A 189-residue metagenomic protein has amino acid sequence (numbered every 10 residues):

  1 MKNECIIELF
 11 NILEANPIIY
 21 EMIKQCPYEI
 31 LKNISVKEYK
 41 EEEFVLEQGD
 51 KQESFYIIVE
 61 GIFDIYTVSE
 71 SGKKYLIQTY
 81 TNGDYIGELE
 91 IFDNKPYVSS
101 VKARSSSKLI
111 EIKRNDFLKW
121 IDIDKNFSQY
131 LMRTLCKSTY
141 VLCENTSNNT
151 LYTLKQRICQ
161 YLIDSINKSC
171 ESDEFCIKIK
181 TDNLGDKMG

Functional and structural regions predicted by a protein language model:
M1-E41, I86, E90-I91: Cyclic nucleotide-binding regulatory module and flanking cytosolic helices
C26-P27, N33, L76-C136, Y140: Cyclic-nucleotide recognition modules
E42, E53-Y66, N82-G83: Glycine- and acidic-residue-biased ligand/ion/polar-headgroup-sensing regions
V45-D50: Short phosphate-coordinating micro-motif centered on Lys-Gly-acidic
F63-Y75: A short beta-strand-loop-beta hairpin characteristic of the jelly-roll/cupin
L118-D122, V141-L151, K168-S172: Short helix-to-loop capping/linker segments positioned immediately adjacent to catalytic or ligand/cofactor-binding
C143, T150, L154-R157, Y161 (+1 more regions): N-terminal positioning helix adjacent to the helix-turn-helix/winged-helix DNA-binding module
S165-G189: Phosphate-/nucleic-acid-contacting segments
